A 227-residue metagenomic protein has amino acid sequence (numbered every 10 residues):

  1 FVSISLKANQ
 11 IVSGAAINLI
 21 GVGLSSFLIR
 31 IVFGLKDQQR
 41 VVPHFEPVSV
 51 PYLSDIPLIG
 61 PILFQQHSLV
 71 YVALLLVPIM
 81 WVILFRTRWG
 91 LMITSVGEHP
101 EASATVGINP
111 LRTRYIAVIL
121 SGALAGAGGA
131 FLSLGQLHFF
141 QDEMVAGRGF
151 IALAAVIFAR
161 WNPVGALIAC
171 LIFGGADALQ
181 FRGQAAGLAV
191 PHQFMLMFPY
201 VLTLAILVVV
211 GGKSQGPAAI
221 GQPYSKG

Functional and structural regions predicted by a protein language model:
F1-Y52, R86-R88, A146-G147, I151-V164: Short loop segments and helix-boundary regions at transmembrane helix junctions of multi-pass inner-membrane proteins
V2, A102-S103, I172: Hydrophobic/aromatic residues within transmembrane alpha-helices of multi-pass small-molecule transporters
V22-Q38, A125, G129-S133, L137 (+4 more regions): Juxtamembrane/transmembrane-helix interface segments of polytopic membrane transporters
V22-R86, G187-M195, S214, G221-G227: Transmembrane helix-bundle core of multi-pass membrane transporters and related energy-transducing complexes
V22-S26, V72-I83, S121-G129, A152-A155 (+2 more regions): Hydrophobic core segments of alpha-helical transmembrane domains in multi-pass membrane transport and ion-translocation
I62-F140, P163-I168: Helix-loop-helix "hairpin" substructures at the membrane interface of multi-pass membrane proteins
E98, T105, N109-R112, G183-G227: Cytosolic-side transmembrane-helix boundaries in multi-pass membrane proteins
Q136-Y200: Transmembrane alpha-helical segments in multi-pass inner-membrane proteins
